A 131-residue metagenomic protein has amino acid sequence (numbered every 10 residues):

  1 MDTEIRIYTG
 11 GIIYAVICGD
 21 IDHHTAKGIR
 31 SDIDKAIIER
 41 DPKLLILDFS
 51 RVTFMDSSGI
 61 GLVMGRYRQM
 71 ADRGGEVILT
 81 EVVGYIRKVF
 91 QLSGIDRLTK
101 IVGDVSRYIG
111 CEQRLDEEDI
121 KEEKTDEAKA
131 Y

Functional and structural regions predicted by a protein language model:
D2-S31: STAS-typified acidic loop motif
T3-E4, I37, L44, Q113-R114: Short leucine-rich amphipathic alpha-helices used at interfaces
R6, H24, S58, K124-T125 (+1 more regions): Intrinsically disordered, low-complexity regions of eukaryotic proteins
G10, S50, S106: Conserved catalytic submotifs in the C-terminal HATPase_c
G19, T53, I120-K124: Exposed, low-complexity/repetitive linear segments and helix-based recognition motifs, biased toward charged/polar
H23-T99: Amphipathic alpha-helical interaction surfaces in cytosolic regulatory modules
G103: Short loop/edge segments at beta-strand edges and connector loops that shape dinucleotide/nucleotide cofactor-binding
S106-Y131: A charged, well-structured terminal subsegment
